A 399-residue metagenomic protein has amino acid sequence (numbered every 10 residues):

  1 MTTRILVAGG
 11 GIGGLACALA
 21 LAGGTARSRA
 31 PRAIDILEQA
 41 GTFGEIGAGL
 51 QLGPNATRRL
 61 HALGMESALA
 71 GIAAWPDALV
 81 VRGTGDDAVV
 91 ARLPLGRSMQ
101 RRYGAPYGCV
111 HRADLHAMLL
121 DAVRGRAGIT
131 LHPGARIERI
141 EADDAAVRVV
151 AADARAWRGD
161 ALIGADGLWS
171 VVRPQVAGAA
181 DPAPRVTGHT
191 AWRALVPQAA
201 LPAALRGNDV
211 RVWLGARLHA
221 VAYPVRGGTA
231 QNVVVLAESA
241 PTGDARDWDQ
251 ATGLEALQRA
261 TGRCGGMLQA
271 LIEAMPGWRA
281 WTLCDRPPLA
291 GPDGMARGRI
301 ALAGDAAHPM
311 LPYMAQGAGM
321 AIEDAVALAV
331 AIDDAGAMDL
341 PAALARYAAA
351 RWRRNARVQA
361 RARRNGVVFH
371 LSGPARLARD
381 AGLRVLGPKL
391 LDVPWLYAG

Functional and structural regions predicted by a protein language model:
T2-I5, A20-A22, G53-A177, D181-P197 (+2 more regions): Conserved N-terminal helical subregion
R4, A33-D35, A230-V233: Residues at the starts of beta-strands that form the adenosine-phosphate
V7-G23, A33, L37-A40, I163-G164 (+4 more regions): Conserved mid-domain beta->alpha element of the FAD-binding
R185-G188, L205-D209, A230, T252 (+1 more regions): A short coil-to-beta-strand element that immediately follows conserved catalytic motifs
H189-Y223, R246-D247: Flavin-dependent oxidoreductases
N208-G243, T261, L283: Active-site substrate-recognition segment that forms the wall of the catalytic cavity or substrate channel
R246-R279, L340, A348: Flavin-binding catalytic cores
A360, R364-G399: Alpha-helical membrane-targeting segments
